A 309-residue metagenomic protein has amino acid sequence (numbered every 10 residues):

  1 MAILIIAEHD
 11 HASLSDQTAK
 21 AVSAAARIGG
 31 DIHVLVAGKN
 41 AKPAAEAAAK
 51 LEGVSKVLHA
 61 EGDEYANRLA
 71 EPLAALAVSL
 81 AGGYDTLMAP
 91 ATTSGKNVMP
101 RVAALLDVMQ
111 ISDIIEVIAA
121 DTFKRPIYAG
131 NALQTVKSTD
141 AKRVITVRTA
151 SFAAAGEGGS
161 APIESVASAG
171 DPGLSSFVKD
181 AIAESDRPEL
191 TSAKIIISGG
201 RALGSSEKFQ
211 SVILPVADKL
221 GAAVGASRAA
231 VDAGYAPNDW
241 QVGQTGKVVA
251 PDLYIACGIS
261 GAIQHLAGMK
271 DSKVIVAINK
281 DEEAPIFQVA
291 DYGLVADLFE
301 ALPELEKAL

Functional and structural regions predicted by a protein language model:
M1-L309: N-terminal glycine-rich FAD/FM-binding segment characteristic of electron-transfer flavoproteins
